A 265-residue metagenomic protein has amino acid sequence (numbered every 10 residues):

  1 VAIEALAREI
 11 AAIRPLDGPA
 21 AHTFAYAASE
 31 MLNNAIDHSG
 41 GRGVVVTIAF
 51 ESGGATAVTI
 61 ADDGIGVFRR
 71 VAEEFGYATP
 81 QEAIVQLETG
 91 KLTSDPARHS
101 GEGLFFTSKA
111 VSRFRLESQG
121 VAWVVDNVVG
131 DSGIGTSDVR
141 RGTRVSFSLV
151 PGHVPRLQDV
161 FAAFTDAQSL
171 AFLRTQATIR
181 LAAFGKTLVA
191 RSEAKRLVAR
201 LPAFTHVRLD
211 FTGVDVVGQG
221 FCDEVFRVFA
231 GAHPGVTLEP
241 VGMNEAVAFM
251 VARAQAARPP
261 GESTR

Functional and structural regions predicted by a protein language model:
V1-E9: Non-catalytic interface/linker regions that flank or bridge core catalytic/transmembrane domains
R8-S29: Conserved short strand/loop->alpha-helix "switch" segment adjacent to the catalytic nucleotide/phosphoryl-transfer site
A11-R14, K91, S132, T178-F184: Short hinge/gating elements
A20-F24, S52, L201-A203: Short basic/glycine-enriched coil/helix segment immediately N-terminal to the Walker B
A35-Q158, A230: Conserved beta-strand-loop-beta-strand hairpin that lines the nucleotide-binding pocket of ATP/GTP-utilizing enzymes
F75-Y77, D138-T187, R191: Interdomain "switch/hinge" adjacent to the Bergerat
G142-V150, A252-T264: C-terminal edge-of-domain segments
L181, G185-P260: Amphipathic alpha-helical interaction surfaces in cytosolic regulatory modules
